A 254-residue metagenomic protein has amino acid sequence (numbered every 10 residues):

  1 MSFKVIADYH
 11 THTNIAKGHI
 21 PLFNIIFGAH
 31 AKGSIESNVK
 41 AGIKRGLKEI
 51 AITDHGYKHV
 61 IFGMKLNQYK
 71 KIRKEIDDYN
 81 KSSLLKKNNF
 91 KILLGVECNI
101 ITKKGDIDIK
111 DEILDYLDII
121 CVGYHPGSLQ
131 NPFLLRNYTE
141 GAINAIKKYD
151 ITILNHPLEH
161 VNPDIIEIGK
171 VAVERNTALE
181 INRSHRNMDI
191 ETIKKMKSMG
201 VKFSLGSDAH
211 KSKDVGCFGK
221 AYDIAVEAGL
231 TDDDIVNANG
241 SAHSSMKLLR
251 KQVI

Functional and structural regions predicted by a protein language model:
S2, H30-G33, L135, I181-G200 (+1 more regions): Short, motif-level signal for alpha-helix interfacial/capping segments enriched in acidic residues and aromatics/proline
S2-K4, I43, K48, G56-E180 (+2 more regions): Extended substrate/RNA-proximal surfaces in nucleic-acid metabolism proteins
I6-P21, I52-Y57, L154-L158, S207: Histidine-centered catalytic micro-motifs
A7-S37, E97-I101, H125-R136: Active-site mouth loops of central-metabolism enzymes
K17-F23, F62-G63, N162-G169, N187-M199 (+2 more regions): Histidine/acidic-residue-rich catalytic or RNA/ligand-binding cores of hydrolases and nuclease-related proteins
S37-N38, K103-I109, M188-I190: Alpha-helical scaffolding within the catalytic cores of extracellular/periplasmic polymer-degrading hydrolases
H55, V201-G216: Short acidic/histidine-rich active-site segments
N176-H185, S207: His/Asp/Glu-enriched short active-site or ligand-binding loop at hydrolase and phosphoryl-transfer sites
